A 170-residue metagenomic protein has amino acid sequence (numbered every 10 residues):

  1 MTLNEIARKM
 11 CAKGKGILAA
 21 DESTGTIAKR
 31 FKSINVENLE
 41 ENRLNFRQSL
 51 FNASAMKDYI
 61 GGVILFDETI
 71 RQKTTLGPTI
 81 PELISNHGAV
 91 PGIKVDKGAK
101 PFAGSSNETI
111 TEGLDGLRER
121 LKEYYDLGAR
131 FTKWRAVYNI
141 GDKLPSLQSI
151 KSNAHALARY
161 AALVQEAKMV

Functional and structural regions predicted by a protein language model:
M1-L127, I140, S149: Alpha/beta catalytic barrel-like cores
D115-V170: Helix-rich catalytic cores of soluble enzyme domains
